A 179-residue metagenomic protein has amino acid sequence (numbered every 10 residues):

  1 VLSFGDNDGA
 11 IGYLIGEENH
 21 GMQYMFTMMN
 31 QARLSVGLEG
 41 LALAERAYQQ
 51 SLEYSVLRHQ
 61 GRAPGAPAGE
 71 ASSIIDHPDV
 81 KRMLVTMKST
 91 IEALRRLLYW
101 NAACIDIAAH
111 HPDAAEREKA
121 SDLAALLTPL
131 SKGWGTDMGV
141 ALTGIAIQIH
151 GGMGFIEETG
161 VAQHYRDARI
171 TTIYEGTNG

Functional and structural regions predicted by a protein language model:
V1-G179: Internal glycine-rich alpha/beta core junctions
